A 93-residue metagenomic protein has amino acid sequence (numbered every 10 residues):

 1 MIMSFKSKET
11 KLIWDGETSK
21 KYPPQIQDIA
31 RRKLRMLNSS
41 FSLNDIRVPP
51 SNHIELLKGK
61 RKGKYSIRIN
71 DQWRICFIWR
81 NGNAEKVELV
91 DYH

Functional and structural regions predicted by a protein language model:
M1-I69, W73, R80-H93: Basic, Lys/Arg-enriched alpha-helical interface segments
